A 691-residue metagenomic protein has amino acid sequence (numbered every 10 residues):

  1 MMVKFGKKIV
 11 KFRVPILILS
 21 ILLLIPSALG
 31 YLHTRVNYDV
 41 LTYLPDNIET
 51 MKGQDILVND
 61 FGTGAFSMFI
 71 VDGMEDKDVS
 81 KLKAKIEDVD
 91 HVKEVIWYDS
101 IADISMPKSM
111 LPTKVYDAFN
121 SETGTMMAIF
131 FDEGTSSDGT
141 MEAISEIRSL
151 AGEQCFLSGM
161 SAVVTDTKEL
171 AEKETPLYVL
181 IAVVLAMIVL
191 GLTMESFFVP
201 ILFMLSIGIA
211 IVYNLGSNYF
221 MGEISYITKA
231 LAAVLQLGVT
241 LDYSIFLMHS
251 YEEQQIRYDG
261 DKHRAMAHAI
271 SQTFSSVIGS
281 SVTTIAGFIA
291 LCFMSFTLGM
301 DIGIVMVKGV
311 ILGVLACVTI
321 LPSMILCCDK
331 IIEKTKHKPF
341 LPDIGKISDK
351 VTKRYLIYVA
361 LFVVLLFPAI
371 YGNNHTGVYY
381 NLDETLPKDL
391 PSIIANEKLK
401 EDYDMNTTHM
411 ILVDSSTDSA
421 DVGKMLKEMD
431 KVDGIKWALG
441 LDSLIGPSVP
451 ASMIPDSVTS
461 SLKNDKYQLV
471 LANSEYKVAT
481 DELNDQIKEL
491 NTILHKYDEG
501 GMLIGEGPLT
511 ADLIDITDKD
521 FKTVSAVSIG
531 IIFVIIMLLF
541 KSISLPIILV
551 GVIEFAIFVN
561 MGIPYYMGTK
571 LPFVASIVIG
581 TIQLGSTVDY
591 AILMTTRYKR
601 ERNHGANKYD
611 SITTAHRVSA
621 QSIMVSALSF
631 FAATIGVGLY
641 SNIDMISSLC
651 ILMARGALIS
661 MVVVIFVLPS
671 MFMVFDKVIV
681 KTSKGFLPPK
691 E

Functional and structural regions predicted by a protein language model:
M1-V36, T42, T135-Y380, H495-E691: Membrane-embedded transmembrane helical bundles of large multi-pass transporters/channels
D46-S67, V71-V164, G377-Y379, D383-L545 (+1 more regions): Structured non-transmembrane domains adjacent to transmembrane bundles in polytopic membrane proteins
